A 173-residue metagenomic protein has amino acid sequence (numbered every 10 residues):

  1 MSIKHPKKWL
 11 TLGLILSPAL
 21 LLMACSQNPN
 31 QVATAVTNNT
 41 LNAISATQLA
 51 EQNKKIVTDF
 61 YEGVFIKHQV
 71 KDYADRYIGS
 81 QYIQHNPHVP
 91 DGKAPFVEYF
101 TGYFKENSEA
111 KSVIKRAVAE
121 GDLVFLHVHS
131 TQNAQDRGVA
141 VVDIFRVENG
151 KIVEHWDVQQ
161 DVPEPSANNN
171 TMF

Functional and structural regions predicted by a protein language model:
S2-G13: Bacterial N-terminal signal peptides that target proteins for export
L22-A24: C-terminal motif of bacterial Sec signal peptides marking the signal peptidase cleavage site
S26-G63, Q69-R76, N169-F173: Short, low-complexity N-terminal intrinsically disordered segments enriched in polar/charged residues
K71-E120: A solvent-exposed, acidic/Ser-Thr-rich amphipathic alpha-helical stretch
A110-V113, D136-V142: Short, surface-exposed coil-to-beta transition loops
E120-L123, N149: Residue-level signal for tight coil/turn positions that link beta-strands
L126-N133: Short beta-strand segments that buttress and anchor functional surface loops
V142-N170: Short beta-strand edge/turn micro-motifs at domain boundaries
